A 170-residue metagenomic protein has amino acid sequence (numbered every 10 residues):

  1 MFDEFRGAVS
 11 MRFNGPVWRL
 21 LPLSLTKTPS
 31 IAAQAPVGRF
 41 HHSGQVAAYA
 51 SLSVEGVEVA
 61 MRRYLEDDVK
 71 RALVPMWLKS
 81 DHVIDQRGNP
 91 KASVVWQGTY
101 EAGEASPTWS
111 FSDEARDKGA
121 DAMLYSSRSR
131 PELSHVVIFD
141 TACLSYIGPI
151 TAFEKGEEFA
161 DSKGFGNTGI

Functional and structural regions predicted by a protein language model:
M1-A33, R39-S43, Y64-I170: Active-site and NAD+-binding cores of ADP-ribose-processing enzymes
G38-E66: Extended catalytic/binding region for NAD+/ADP-ribose chemistry, centered on the ART fold
